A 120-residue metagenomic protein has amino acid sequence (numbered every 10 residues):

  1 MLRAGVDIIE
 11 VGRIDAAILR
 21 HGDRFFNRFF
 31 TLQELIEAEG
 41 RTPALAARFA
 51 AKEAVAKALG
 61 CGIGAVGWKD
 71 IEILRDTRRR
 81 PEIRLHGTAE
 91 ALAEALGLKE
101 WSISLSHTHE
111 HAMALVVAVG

Functional and structural regions predicted by a protein language model:
M1-G120: Core catalytic alpha/beta fold that binds nucleotide/phospho-ligands
